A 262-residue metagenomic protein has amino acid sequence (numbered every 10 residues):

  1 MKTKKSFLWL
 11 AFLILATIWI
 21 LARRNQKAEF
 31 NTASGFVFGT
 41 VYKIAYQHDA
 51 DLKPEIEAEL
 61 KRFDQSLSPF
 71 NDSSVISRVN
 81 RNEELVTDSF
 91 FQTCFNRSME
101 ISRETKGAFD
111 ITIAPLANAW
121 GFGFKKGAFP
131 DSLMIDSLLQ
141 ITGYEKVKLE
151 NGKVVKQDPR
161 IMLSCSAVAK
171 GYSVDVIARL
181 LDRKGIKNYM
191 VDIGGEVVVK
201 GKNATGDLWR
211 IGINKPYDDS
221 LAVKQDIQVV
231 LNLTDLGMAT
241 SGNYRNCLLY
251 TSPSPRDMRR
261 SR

Functional and structural regions predicted by a protein language model:
K2-S252, R256, R262: Mature catalytic core of soluble alpha/beta enzymes
